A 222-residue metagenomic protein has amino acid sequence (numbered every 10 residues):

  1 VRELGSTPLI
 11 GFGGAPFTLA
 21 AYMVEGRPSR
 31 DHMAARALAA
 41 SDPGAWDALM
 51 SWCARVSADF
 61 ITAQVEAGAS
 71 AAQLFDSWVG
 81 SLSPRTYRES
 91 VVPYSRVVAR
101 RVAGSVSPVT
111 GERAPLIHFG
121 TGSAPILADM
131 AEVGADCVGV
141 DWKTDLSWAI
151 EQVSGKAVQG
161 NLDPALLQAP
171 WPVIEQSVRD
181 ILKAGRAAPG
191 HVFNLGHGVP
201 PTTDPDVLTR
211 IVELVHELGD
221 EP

Functional and structural regions predicted by a protein language model:
V1-P222: Active-site loop segments of alpha/beta catalytic cores
